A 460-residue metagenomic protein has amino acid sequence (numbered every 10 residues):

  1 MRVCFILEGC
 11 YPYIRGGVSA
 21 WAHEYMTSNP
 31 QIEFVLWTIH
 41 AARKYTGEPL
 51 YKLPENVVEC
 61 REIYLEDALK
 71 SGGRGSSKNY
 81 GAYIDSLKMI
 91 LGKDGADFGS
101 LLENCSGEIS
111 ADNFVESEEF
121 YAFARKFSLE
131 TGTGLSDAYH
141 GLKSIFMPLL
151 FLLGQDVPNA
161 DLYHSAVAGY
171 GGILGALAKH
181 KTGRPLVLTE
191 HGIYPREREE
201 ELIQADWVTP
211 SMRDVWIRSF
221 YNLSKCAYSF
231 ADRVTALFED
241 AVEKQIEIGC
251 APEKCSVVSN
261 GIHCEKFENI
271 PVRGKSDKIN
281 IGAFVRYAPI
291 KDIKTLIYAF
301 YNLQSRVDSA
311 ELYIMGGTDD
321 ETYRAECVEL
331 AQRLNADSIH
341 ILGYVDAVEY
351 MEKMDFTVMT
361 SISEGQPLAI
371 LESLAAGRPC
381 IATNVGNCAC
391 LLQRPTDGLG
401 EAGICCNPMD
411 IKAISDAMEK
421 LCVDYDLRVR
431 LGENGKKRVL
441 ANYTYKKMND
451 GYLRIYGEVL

Functional and structural regions predicted by a protein language model:
D240, G261: Carbohydrate-associated surface elements
P271-N302, L312-Y313: Conserved donor-binding/catalytic core segment of Leloir-type glycosyltransferases
E311-E326: Glycosyltransferase donor-sugar binding loop
R324-Y344: Nucleotide-activated donor-binding/catalytic signature segment of Leloir-type glycosyltransferases, i.e., the conserved
I362: Aromatic "clamp/platform" in nucleotide-sugar-dependent glycosyltransferases that forms part of the donor/acceptor
P367-I370, C388: Short glycine/serine-rich donor-binding loops of glycosyltransferases
P379-A382, G386-A389: Short hydrophobic beta-strand element within catalytic cores of glycosyltransferases and related nucleotide-activated
R394, L399-I411, K420-Y425: Conserved acidic donor-binding segment of nucleotide-sugar-dependent glycosyltransferases
